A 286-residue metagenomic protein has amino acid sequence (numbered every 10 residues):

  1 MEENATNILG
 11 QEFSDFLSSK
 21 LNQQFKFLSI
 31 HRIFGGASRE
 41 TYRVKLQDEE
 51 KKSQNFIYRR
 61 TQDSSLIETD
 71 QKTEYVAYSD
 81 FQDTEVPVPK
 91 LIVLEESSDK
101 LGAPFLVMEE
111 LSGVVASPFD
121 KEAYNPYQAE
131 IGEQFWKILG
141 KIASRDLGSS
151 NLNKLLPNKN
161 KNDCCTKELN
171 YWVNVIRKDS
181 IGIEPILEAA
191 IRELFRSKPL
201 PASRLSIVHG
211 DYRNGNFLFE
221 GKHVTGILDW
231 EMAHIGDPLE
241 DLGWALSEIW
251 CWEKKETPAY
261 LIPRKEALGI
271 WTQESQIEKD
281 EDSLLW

Functional and structural regions predicted by a protein language model:
M1-F25: Juxta-kinase regulatory segment immediately upstream of eukaryotic protein kinase catalytic domains
F25-H31: Conserved N-terminal boundary motif of the eukaryotic protein kinase catalytic domain
H31-A189, E193, S197-S206: ATP-binding pocket architecture of kinase catalytic cores
I207-H209, N214: Catalytic-loop of the protein kinase fold
L228-A233: Activation of the activation-loop gatekeeper triad in protein kinase-fold domains
E240-E278: Active-site activation/catalytic loop segments of kinase-like enzymes and analogous catalytic loops in related
E278-W286: All-alpha amphipathic helical-bundle segments outside canonical DNA-binding/catalytic cores that form hydrophobic
